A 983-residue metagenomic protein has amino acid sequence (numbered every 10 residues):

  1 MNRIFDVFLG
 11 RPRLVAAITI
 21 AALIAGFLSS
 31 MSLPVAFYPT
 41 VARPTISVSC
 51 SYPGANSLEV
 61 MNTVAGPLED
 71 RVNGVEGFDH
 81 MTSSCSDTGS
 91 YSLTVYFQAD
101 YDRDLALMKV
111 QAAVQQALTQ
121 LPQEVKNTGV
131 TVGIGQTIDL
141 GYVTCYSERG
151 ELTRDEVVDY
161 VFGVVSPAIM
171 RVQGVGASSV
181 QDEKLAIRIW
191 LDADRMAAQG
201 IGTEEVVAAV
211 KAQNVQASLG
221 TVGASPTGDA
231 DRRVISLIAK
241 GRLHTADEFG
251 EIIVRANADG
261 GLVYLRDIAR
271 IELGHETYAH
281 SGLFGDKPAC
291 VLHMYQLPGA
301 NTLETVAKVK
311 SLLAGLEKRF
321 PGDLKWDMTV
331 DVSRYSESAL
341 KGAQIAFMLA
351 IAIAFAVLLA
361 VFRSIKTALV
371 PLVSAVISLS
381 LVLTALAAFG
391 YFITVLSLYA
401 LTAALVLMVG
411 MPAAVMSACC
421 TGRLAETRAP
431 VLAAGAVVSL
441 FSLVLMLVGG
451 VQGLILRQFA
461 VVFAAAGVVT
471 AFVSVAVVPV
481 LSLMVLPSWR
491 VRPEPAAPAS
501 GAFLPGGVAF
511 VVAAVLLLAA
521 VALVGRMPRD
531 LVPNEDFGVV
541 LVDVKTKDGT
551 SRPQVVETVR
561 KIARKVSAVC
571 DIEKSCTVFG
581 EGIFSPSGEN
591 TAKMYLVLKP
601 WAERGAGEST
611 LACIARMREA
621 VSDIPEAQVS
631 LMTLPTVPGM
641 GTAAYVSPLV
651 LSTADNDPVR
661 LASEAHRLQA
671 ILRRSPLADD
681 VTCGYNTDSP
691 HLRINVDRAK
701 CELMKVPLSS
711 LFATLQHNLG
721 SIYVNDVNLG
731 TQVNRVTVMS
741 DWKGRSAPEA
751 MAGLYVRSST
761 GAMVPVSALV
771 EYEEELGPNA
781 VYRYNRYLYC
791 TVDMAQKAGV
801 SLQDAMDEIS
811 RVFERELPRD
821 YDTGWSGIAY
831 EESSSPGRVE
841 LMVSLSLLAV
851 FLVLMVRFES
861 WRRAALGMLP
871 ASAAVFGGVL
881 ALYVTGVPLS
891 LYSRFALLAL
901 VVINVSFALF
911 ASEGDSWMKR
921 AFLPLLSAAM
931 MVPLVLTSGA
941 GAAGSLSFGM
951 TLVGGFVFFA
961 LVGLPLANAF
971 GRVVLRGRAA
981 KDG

Functional and structural regions predicted by a protein language model:
M1-V35, A425-R428, L447, R492-V532 (+1 more regions): Signature of alpha-helical transmembrane segments and their immediate interfacial
N2-G10, A17-V35, C50, M108-E148 (+8 more regions): Helix/segment boundary signal
F5, E59-I134, R195-V215, L219 (+3 more regions): Solvent-exposed, membrane-proximal periplasmic/extracellular interface segments of envelope transport and secretion
V7-F8, P12, S338-F355, A368-I377 (+9 more regions): Pore- and gate-forming transmembrane helices of large, multi-pass membrane proteins
R13, A21-E59, Q115-E124, M446-I455 (+4 more regions): Transmembrane helices with small-residue packing motifs
V180-L185, W190, D267-A269, S281-A356 (+5 more regions): Juxtamembrane "pre-transmembrane" interface segments
L273, V332, L369, L398 (+2 more regions): C-terminal transmembrane helical bundles of large multi-pass transporters and their helix-start/helix-kink determinants
A404-C420, R428-V448, I455-P495, M594 (+7 more regions): Transmembrane alpha-helices and their membrane-interface boundaries in multi-pass membrane transporters and channels
